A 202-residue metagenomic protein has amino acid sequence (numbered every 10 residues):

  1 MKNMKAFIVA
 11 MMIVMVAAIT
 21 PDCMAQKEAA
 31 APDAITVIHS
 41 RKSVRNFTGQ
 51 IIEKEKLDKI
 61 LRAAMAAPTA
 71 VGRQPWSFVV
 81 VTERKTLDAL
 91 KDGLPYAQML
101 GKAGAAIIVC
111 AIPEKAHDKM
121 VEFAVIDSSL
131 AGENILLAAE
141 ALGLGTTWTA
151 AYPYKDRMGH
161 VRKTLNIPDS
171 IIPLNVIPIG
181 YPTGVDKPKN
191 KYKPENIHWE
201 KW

Functional and structural regions predicted by a protein language model:
K5-V14, A18-W202: Acidic, surface-exposed loops and disordered segments
